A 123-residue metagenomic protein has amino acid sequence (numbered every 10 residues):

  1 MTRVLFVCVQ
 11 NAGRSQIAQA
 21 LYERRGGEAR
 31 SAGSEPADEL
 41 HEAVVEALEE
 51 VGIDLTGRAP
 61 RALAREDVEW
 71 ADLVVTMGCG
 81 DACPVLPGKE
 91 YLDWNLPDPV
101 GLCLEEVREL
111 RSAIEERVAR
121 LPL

Functional and structural regions predicted by a protein language model:
M1-A64: Conserved active-site segments centered on acidic
T56-E66, C83-E90: Short, basic, helix/turn surface patches
V68-W70: Alpha-helix C-terminal capping/helix-to-coil transition sites in glycosyltransferase folds
C79-L123: Phosphate-binding/catalytic loops
